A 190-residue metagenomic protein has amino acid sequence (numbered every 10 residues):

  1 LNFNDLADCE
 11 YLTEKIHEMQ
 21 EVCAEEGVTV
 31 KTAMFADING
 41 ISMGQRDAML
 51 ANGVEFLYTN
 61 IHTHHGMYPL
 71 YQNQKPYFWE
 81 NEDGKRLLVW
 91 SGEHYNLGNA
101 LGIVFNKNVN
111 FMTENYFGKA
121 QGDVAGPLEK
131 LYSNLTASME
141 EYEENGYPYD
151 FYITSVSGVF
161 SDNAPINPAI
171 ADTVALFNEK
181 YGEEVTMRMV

Functional and structural regions predicted by a protein language model:
L1-V190: Catalytic-domain carbohydrate-binding cleft regions of carbohydrate-active enzymes
